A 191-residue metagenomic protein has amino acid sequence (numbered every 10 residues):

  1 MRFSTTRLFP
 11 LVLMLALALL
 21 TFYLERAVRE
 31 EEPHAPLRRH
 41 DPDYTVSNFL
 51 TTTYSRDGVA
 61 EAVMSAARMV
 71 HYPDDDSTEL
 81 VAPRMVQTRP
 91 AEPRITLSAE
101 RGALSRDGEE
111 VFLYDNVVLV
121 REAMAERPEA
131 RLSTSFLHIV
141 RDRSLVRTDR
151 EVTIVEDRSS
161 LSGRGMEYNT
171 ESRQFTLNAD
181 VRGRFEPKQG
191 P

Functional and structural regions predicted by a protein language model:
M1-P191: Mature-chain termini and adjacent capping regions
